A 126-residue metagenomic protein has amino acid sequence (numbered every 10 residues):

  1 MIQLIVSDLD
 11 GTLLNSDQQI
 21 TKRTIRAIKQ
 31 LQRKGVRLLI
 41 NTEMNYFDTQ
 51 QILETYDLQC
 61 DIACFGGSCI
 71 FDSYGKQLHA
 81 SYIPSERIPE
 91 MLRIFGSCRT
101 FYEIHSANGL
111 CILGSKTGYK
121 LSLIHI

Functional and structural regions predicted by a protein language model:
M1-Q3, G66: Short loop/turn microsegments at loop-to-beta-strand junctions
Q3-S16: Asp-based phosphoryl-transfer active-site loop
Q19: Residue-level recognition of oxygen-bearing side chains
K22-S122: Active-site phosphate-binding/coordination module
I124-I126: Conserved small/polar residues in nucleotide/adenosyl-binding loops
